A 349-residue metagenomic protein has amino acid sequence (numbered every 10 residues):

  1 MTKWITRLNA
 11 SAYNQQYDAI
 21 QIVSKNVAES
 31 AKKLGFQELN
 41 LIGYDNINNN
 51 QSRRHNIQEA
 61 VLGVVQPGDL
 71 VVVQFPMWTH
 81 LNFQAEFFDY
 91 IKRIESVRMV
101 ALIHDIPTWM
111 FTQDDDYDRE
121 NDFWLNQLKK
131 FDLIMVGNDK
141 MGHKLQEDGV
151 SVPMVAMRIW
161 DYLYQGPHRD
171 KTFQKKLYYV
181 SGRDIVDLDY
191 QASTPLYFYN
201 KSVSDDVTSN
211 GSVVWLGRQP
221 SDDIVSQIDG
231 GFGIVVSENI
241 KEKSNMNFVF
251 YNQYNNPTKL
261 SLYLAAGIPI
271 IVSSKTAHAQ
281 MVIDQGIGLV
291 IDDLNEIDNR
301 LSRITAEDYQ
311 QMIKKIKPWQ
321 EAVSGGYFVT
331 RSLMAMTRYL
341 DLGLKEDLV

Functional and structural regions predicted by a protein language model:
M1-Y44: N-terminal subdomain of nucleotide-sugar transferases
V23, V136-N138, S273-S274: Replace "coordinates the UDP/GDP/TDP-sugar" with "coordinates nucleotide-activated sugar donors
N48-H143: Extended catalytic core of nucleotide-activated donor transferases of GT-like folds
D132-Q146, V150-P167: Donor nucleotide-sugar binding/catalytic pocket of nucleotide-sugar-dependent glycosyltransferases
W160-D229: Conserved catalytic-core segment of nucleotide-activated headgroup transferases in glycan assembly
Q174, D292-N295, N299, T305-V349: A charged, aromatic-enriched C-terminal amphipathic alpha-helix characteristic of glycosyltransferases across folds
I228-A266, V272-Q280: Nucleotide-sugar-dependent
Q285-I291: A short acidic/histidine/glycine-rich donor-binding loop in glycosyltransferase catalytic cores
